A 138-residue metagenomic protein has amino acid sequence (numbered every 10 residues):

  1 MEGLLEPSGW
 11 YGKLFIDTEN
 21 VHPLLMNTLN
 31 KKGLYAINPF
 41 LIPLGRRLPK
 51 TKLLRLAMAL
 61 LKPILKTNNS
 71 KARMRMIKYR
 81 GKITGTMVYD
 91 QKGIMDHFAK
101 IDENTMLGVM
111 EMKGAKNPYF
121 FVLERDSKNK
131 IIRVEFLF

Functional and structural regions predicted by a protein language model:
M1-F138: Soluble ligand-binding/transfer domains with enclosed cavities or grooves
